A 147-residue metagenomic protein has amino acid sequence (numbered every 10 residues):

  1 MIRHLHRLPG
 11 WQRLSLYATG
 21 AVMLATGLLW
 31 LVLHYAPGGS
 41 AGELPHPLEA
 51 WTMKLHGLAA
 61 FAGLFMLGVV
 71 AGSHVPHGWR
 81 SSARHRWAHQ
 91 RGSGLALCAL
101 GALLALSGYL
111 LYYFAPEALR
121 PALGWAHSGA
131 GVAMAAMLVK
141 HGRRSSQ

Functional and structural regions predicted by a protein language model:
M1-Q147: Membrane-embedded alpha-helical bundles that constitute the cytochrome b-like, heme-associated redox core of multi-pass
